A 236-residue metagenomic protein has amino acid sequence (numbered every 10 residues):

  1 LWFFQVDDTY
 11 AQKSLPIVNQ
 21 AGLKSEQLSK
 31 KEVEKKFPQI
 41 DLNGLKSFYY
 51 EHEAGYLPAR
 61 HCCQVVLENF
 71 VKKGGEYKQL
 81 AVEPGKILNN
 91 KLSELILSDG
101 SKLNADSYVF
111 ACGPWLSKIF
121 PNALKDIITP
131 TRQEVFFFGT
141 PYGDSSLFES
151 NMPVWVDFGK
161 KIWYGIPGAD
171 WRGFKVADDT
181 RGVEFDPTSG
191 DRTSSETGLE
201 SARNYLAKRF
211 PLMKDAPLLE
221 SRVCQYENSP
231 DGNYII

Functional and structural regions predicted by a protein language model:
L1, S107-I236: Active-site substrate-recognition segment that forms the wall of the catalytic cavity or substrate channel
L1-K36, L45, I162: Dinucleotide-binding Rossmann-like beta1-alpha1 core, especially the glycine-rich loop that anchors the ADP
W2-Y10, Y49-E68, D191-G198: Short beta-strand to alpha-helix junction loop
Y10, F37-L45, I87-S93, N228-N233: A short, glycine/Asx- and small/polar-enriched loop/turn that sits immediately N-terminal to a beta-strand
K24-E26, E76, P217: Conserved beta-strand segments of alpha/beta enzyme cores
S29-K30, Q79-A81, E220-R222: Short loop/edge segments at beta-strand edges and connector loops that shape dinucleotide/nucleotide cofactor-binding
Y49-S107, A111: Helical element adjacent to the flavin cofactor pocket in flavoenzyme catalytic cores
